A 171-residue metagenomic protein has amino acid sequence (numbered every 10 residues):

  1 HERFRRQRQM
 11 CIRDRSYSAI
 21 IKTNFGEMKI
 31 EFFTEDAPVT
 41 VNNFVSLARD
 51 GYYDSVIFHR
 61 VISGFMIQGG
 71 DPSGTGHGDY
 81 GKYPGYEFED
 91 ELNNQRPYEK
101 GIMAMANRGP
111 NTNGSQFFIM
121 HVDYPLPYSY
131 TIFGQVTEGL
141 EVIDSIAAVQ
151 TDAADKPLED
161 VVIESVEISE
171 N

Functional and structural regions predicted by a protein language model:
H1-I12: Single conserved hydrophobic/aromatic residue that forms the stacking wall/gate of nucleotide- or nucleobase-binding
R13-A19: Secondary-structure capping and domain/repeat boundary segments
S18, P38-V45, R49, S63 (+7 more regions): Extracytoplasmic/secreted envelope proteins and their assembly/folding machinery, especially bacterial periplasmic
A19, G26-I30, F117, G134 (+1 more regions): FKBP-type peptidyl-prolyl cis-trans isomerase
I21-I57: A short alpha-helix/helix-coil micro-patch that ends at or immediately precedes a cysteine
A37, S46-Y53, S63-I67, N93 (+4 more regions): Sec-exported extracytoplasmic/periplasmic mature domains
I57-G74: Acidic helix-start/capping segments at beta-turn-to-alpha-helix junctions
D71-Y130, Q150-A153, V162-S165: Cyclophilin-type peptidyl-prolyl cis-trans isomerase
